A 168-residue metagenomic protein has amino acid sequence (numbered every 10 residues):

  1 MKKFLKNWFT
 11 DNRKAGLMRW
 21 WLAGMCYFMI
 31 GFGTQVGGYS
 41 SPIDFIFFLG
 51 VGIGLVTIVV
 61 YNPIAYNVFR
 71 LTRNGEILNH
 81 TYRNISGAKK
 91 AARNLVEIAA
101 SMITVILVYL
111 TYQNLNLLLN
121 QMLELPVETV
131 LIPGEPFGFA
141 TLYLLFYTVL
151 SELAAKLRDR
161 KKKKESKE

Functional and structural regions predicted by a protein language model:
M1-E76, I132-F137: N-terminal first transmembrane alpha-helix
K2-D11, A15, F69, R93 (+3 more regions): Short hydrophobic helices that act as membrane-entry/anchoring signals
L5, L49-N62, A91, L95-V108 (+4 more regions): Alpha-helical hydrophobic membrane-insertion segments
F9-W20, R83-I106: Loop-to-transmembrane boundary segments
M29-G33, A100-L125: Alpha-helical transmembrane segments and their membrane-interface junctions in multi-pass membrane proteins
D44, F48, Q113-Y143: Hydrophobic alpha-helical transmembrane segments and immediately flanking/interface helices in integral membrane
I64-L95: Membrane-helix boundary/interface segments in integral membrane proteins
Y66-G75, L144-E168: Cytosolic juxtamembrane helix at the C-terminal end of the final transmembrane segment
